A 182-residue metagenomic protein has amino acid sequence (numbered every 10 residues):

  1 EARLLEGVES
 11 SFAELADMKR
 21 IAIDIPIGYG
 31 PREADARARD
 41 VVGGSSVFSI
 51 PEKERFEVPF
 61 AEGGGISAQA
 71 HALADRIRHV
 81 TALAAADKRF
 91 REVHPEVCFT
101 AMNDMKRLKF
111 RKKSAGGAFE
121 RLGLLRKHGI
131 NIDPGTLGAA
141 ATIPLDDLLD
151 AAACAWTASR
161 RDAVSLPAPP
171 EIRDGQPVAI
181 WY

Functional and structural regions predicted by a protein language model:
E1-Y182: Phosphate- and other anionic-substrate recognition elements at nucleic-acid/protein interfaces
